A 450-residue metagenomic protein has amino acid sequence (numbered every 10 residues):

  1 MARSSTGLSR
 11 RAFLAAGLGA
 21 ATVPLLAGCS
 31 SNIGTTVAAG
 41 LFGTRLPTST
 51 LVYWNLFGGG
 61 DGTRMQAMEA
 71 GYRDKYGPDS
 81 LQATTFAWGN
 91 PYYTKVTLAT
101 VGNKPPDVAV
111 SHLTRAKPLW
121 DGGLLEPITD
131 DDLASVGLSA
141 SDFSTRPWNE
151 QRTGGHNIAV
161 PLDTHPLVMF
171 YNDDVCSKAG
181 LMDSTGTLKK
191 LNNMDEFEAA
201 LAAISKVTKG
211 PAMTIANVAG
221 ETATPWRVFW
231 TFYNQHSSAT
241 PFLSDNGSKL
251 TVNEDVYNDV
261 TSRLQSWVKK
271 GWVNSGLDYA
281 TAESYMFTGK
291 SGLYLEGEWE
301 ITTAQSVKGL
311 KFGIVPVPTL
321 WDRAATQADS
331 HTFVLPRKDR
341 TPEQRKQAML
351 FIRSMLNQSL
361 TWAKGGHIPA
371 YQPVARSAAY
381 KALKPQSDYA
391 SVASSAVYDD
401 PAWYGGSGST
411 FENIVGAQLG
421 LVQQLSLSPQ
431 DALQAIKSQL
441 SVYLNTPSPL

Functional and structural regions predicted by a protein language model:
A2-P118, L133-V136, A140, D183 (+4 more regions): Conserved N-terminal structural module of periplasmic/extracytoplasmic solute-binding proteins
T44, E126-D142, G186-K190, M213-G220 (+4 more regions): Short, solvent-exposed loop/beta-turn-alpha elements that line the ligand-binding surface or hinge of extracytoplasmic
R45, V315-V317, K364-A417, L421 (+1 more regions): Long, aromatic- and glycine/proline-rich binding clefts that accommodate carbohydrate-like moieties
A70, D74-Q82, A179, V273 (+1 more regions): Extracytoplasmic/periplasmic substrate-recognition and gating elements
F86-K95, T114, N192-E196, S275-F287: Short helix-initiation/N-cap motifs at beta->coil->alpha
L113-V168, P225, V315, A382: Hinge/lid segment of periplasmic solute-binding proteins
Q151-T224, T240-G276, D339-R340, L427-D431: Helix-loop-helix "hinge/cap" segment bordering the ligand-binding cleft or interdomain interface
A200, V252-L310, L350-S354, L360: Ligand-binding pocket segment of bilobal, Venus flytrap-like solute-binding proteins
